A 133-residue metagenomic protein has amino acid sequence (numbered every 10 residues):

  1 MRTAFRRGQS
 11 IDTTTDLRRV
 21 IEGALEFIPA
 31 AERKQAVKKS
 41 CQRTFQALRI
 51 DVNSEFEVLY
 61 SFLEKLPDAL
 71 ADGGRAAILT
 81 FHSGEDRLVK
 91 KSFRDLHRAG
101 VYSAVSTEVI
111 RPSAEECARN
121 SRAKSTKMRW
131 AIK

Functional and structural regions predicted by a protein language model:
M1-K133: S-adenosyl-L-methionine-dependent methyltransferase catalytic core, i.e., the SAM/SAH-binding region
